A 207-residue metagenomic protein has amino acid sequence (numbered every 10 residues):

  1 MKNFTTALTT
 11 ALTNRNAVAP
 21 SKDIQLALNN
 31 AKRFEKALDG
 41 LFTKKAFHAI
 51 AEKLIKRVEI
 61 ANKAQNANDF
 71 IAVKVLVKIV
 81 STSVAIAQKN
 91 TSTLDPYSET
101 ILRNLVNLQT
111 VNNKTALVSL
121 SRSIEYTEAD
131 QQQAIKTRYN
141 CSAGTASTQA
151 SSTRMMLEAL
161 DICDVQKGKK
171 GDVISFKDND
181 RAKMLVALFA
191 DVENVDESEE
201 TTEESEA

Functional and structural regions predicted by a protein language model:
F4-T110: Long, low-complexity, charged/polar intrinsically disordered regions in eukaryotic proteins
A87-T91, N107-T110, Y139-S147, G171: Short, charged/polar micro-motifs that form catalytic or ligand-binding hotspots
K114-T115: Proline-directed, serine/threonine-rich intrinsically disordered cytosolic regions
S121-S147: Short helix-coil junctions and helix-kink-helix linkers
C141-A159: Short amphipathic alpha-helical interaction segments
K167-V173: Short, Lys/Arg-rich nucleic-acid/phosphate-binding segment
K177-A207: Short, amphipathic alpha-helical interaction segments positioned at domain boundaries
